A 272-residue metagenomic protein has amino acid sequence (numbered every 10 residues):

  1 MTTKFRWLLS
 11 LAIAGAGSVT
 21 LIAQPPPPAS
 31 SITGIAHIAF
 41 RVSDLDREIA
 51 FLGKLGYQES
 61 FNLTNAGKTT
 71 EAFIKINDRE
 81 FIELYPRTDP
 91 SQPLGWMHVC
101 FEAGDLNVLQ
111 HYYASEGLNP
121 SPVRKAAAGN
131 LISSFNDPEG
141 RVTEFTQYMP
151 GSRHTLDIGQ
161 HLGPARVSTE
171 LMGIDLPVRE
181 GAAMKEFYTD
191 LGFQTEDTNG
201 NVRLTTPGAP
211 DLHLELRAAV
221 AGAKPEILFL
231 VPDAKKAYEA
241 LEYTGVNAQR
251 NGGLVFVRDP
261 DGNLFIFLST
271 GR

Functional and structural regions predicted by a protein language model:
M1-L9: Bacterial N-terminal signal peptides that target proteins for export
L8-T20: Bacterial N-terminal signal peptides
L21-A29, N62, H111-E170, L176 (+3 more regions): Vicinal oxygen chelate
S30-I32, A39-F81, S115, V123 (+2 more regions): Core segments of cupin and vicinal oxygen chelate
T33-D44, A72-K75, D89-Y112, L131-N136 (+4 more regions): Vicinal oxygen chelate
Q58-P93, V142-P150, F193-E226, V231 (+2 more regions): Conserved short beta-strand elements that form part of the metal-binding/catalytic scaffold of enzyme active sites
